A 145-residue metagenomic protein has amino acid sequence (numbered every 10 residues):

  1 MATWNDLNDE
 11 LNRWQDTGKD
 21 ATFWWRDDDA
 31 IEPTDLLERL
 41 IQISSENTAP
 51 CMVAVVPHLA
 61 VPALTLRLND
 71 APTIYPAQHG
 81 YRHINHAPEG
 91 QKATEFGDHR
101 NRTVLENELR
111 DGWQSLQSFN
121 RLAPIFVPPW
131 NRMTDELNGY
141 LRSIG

Functional and structural regions predicted by a protein language model:
A2-Y75, S115-S118, V127: Active-site beta->alpha N-cap acidic-glycine motif
E38, N138-G139: Short amphipathic alpha-helical segments
P50-E136: Metal-dependent polysaccharide deacetylase catalytic core of the NodB/CE4 family, i.e., the active-site-bearing domain
L141-G145: His/Asp/Glu-enriched short active-site or ligand-binding loop at hydrolase and phosphoryl-transfer sites
